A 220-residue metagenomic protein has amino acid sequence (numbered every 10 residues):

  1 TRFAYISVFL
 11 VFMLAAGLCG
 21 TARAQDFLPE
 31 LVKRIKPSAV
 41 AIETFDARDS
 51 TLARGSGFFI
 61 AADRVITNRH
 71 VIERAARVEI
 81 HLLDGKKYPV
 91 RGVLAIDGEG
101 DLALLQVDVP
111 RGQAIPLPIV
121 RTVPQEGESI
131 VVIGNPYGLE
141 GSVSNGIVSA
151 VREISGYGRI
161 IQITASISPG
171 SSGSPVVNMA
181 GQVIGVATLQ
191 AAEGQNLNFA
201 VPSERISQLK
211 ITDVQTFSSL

Functional and structural regions predicted by a protein language model:
T1-R2: N-terminal secretory signal peptides that target proteins for export/translocation
S7-G17: Bacterial N-terminal signal peptides
A24-K33, I42, A75, G112-A114 (+2 more regions): C-terminal cap/linker of serine protease catalytic domains
Q25-P29, A39, E43-A62, N68 (+4 more regions): A conserved glycine-rich beta-strand in the N-terminal activation segment of trypsin-fold
S38, S56-F58, P89-G92, S142-I147 (+1 more regions): Residues located in well-ordered beta-strands
A41, I66, V131, V177 (+1 more regions): Hydrophobic beta-strand signal
S50-T51, A61-G134, G138-S142, G156-I160 (+1 more regions): Conserved active-site neighborhood of the chymotrypsin/trypsin-like protease fold
F58, V148, S166-A187: Catalytic nucleophile loop of clan PA
